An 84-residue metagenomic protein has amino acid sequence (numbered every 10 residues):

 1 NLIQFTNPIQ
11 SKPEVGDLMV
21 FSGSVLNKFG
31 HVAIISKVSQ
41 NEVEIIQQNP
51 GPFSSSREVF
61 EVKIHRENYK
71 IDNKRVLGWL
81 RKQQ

Functional and structural regions predicted by a protein language model:
N1-P52: ...with weaker cross-activation on analogous glycine-rich loops/strands in unrelated enzymes
I35-Q84: Aromatic- and glycine-rich peptidoglycan recognition patches
